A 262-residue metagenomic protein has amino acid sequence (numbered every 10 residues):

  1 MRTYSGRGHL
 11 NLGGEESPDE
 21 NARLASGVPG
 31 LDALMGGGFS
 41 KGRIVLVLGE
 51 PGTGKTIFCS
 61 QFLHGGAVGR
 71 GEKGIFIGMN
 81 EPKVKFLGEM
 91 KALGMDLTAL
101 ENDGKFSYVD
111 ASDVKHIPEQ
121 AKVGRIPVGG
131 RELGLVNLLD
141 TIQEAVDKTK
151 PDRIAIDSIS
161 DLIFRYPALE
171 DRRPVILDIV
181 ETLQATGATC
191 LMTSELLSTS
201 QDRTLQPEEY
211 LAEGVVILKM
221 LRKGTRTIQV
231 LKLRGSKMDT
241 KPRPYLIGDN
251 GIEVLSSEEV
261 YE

Functional and structural regions predicted by a protein language model:
R2-P18, D239-E262: C-terminal regions of RecA-like/P-loop NTPase motor modules
R2-T3, Q184, A188-G251: Phosphate-binding/switch region of NTP-binding enzymes
S26-G38: Pre-Walker A adenine-sensing motif
V45-L48: Short hydrophobic/aromatic beta-strand immediately N-terminal to the Walker A/P-loop
E50-R125: Conserved P-loop
K73, K105, K150-R153, A185-T193: Loop/turn-to-beta-strand initiation segments
N80-V84, A92, S112-H116, S160-D161 (+5 more regions): Conserved nucleotide-binding/hydrolysis micro-motifs of P-loop NTPases
K115-D178, T182-Q184: Phosphate-binding/switch loop-helix module in NTP-utilizing enzymes
